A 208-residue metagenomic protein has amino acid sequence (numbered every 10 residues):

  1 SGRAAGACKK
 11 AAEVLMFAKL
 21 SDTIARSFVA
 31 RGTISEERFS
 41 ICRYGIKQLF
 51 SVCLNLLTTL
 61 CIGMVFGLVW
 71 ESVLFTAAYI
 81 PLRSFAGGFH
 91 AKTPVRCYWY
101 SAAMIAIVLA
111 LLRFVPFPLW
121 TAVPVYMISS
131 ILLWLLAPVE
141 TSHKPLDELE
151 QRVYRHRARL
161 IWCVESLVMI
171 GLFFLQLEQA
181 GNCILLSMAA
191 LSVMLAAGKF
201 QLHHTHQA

Functional and structural regions predicted by a protein language model:
E13-I46: N-terminal juxtamembrane cytosolic/stromal segments of multi-pass membrane proteins
G63-T76, A122-S129: Structural signature of hydrophobic alpha-helical transmembrane segments
Y79-A91, A137-P145, A196-K199: C-terminal ends of transmembrane helices
S84-L111: Interfacial aromatic-anchored transmembrane helix boundaries in multi-pass membrane proteins
T93-A103, A122-Y126, E150-R155: Cytoplasmic-side transmembrane-helix entry/capping segments in multi-pass membrane proteins
V108-L119, C163-E178: Hydrophobic alpha-helical transmembrane segments in multi-pass integral membrane proteins
T141-C163: Membrane-helix boundary/juxtamembrane motif in polytopic membrane proteins
N182-A196: Small-residue-rich transmembrane alpha-helices that serve as helix-helix interface/gating elements in multipass
